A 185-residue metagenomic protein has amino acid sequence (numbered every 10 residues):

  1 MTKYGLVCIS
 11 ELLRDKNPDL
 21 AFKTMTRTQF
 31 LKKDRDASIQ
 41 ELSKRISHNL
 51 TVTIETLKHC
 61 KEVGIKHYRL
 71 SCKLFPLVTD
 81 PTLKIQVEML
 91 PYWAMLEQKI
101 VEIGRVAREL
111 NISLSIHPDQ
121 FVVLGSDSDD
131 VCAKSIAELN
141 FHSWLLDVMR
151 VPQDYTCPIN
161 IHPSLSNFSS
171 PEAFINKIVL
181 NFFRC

Functional and structural regions predicted by a protein language model:
M1-S113, V122-G125, D130-A133, W144 (+1 more regions): Alpha/beta catalytic barrel-like cores
L70, I159-I161: Buried hydrophobic side chains on well-structured beta-strands
S113, T156-P158: Beta-strand-rich binding-surface signature of beta-sandwich/beta-barrel folds used to engage anionic ligands
H117: Conserved, mostly hydrophobic/aromatic
V122-G125, P152-T156, L165-P171: Short, well-ordered, mixed-charge alpha-helical segments that flank or form enzyme active sites
I136: Carbohydrate-active enzymes and regulators
L139-R150, N167, F182-C185: Short, well-ordered alpha-helical segments in soluble proteins
P163-C185: Acidic/histidine-rich catalytic cores of soluble enzymes
